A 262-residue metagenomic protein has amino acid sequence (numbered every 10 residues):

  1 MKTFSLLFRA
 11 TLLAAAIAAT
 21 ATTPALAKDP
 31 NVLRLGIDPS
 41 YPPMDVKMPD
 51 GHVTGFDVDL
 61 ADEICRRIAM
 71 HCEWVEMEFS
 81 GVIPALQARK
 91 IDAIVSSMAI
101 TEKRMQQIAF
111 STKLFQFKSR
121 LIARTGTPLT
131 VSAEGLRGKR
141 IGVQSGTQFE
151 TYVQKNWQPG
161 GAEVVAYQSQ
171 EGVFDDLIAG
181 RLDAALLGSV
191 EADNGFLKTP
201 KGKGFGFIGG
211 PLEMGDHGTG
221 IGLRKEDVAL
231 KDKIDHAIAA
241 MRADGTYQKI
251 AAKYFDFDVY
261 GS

Functional and structural regions predicted by a protein language model:
A27, A123-I141: Flexible hinge/capping segments at coil-to-helix
A27-S97, Q106, D244, K253 (+1 more regions): Extracytoplasmic small-molecule ligand-binding "clamshell" domains of the periplasmic binding protein/Venus flytrap
L33-I37, A133-T147: Short loop->beta-strand "edge-of-pocket" segments that line small-molecule binding or catalytic clefts across diverse
P39, F115-A123, L197-H236, F255-S262: Periplasmic-binding protein-like
K47, A61-M70, A133, F149-Q168 (+1 more regions): Ligand-binding cleft/hinge of the Venus flytrap
E63-R67, V75-E76, S80-A93, Q107-A109 (+3 more regions): Short helices/loops that flank or line small-molecule/ion binding pockets
H71, Q148-V165, G204-G206, H236-S262: Ligand-binding clefts/hinges and TM-proximal coupling segments of bilobed small-molecule sensing domains
G81-P84, S96-Q106, Q154-N156, D183-G215: A ligand-binding cleft/hinge motif common to bilobed small-molecule-binding domains
